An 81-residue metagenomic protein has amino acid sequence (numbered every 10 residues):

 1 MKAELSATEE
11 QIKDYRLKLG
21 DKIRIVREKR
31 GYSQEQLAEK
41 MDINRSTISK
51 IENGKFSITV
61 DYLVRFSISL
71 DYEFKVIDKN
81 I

Functional and structural regions predicted by a protein language model:
M1-K18, I81: N-terminal flexible/basic segments that precede or flank functional cores
L17, E28-K29, S57: Short amphipathic helical patch at the helix-1/turn junction of helix-turn-helix
D21-Q36, K40, R65: Short basic helix-loop element that most often maps to the first helix and adjoining turn of HTH DNA-binding modules
Q36, T47, Y62: Residues in the helix-turn-helix
D42-F56: Recognition helix of helix-turn-helix/homeodomain-like DNA-binding domains that insert into the DNA major groove
T59-V76: DNA major-groove recognition helix of helix-turn-helix/homeodomain DNA-binding modules
